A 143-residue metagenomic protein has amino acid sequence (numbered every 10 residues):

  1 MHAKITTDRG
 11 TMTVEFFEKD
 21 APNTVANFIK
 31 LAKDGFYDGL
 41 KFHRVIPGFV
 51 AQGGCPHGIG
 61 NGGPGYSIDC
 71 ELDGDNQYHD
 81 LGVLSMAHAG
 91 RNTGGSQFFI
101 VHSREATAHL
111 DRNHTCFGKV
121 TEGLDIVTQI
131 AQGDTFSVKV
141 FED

Functional and structural regions predicted by a protein language model:
M1-D143: Cyclophilin-like peptidyl-prolyl cis-trans isomerases
